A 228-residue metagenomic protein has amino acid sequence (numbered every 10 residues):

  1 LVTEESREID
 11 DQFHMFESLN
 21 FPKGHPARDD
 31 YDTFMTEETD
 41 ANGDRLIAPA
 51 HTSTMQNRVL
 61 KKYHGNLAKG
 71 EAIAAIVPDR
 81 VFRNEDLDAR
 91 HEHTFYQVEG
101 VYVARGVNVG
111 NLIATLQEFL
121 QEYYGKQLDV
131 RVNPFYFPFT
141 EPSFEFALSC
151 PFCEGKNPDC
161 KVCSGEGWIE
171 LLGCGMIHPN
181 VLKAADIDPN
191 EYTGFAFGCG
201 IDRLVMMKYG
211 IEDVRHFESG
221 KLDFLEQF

Functional and structural regions predicted by a protein language model:
L1-F228: TRNA-recognition modules of translation machinery and tRNA-sensing kinases, especially anticodon-binding
